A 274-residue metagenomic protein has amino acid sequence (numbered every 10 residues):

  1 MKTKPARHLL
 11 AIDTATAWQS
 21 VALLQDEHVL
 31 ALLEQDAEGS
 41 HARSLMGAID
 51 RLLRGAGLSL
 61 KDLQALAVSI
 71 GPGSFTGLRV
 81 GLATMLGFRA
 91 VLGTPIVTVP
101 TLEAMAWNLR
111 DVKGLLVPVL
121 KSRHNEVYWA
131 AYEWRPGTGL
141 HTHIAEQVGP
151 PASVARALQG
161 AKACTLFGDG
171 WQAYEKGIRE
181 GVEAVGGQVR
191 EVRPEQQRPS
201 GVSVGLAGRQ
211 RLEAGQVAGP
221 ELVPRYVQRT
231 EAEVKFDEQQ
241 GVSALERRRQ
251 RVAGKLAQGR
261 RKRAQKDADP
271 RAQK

Functional and structural regions predicted by a protein language model:
M1-I70, A253-K266, R271-K274: N-terminal beta-alpha supersecondary unit
T3-K4, H28, P95-S200, K262-Q273: Surface "functional belts" at beta-alpha junctions
D36-S44, F75, R79, A83 (+2 more regions): Residues at secondary-structure transition points
L52-A56, V91, L109, V204-G215: Stable alpha-helical structural segments in soluble proteins, enriched in small hydrophobic residues
R54-D62, R89-V99, Q216: Phosphate-handling active-site elements
A67-T98: DPxDG-like acidic metal-binding loop motif
R190-Q265, D269-P270: Acyltransferase
